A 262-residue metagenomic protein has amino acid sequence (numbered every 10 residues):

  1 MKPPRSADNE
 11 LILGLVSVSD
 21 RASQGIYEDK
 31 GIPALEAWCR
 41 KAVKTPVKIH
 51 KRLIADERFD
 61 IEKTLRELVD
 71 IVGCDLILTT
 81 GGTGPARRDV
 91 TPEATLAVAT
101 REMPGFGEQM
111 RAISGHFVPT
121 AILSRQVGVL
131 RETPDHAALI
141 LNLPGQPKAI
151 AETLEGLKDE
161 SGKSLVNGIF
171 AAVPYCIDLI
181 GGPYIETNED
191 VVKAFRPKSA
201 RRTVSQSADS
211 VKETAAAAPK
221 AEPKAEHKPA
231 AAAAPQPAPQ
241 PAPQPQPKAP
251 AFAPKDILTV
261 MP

Functional and structural regions predicted by a protein language model:
M1-P262: Non-catalytic beta/alpha edge segments that cap or flank active sites
